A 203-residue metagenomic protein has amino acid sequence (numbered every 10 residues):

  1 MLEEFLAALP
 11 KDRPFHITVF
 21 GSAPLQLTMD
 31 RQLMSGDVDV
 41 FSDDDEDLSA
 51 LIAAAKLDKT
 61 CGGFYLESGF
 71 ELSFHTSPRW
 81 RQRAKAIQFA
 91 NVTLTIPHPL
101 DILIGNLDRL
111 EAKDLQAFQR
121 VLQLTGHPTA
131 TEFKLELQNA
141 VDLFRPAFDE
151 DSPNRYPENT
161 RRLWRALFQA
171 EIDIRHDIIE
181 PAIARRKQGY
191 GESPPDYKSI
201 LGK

Functional and structural regions predicted by a protein language model:
M1-K203: Compositionally biased terminal segments of proteins
